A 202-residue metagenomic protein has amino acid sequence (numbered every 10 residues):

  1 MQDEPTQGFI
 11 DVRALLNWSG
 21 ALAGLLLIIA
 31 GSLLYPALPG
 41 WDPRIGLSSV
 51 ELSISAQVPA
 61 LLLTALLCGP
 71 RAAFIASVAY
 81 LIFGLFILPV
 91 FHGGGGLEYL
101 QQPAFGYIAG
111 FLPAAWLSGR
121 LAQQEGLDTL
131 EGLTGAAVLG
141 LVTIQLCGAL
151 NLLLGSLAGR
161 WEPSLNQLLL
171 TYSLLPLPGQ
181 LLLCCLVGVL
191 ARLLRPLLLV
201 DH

Functional and structural regions predicted by a protein language model:
Q2-F74: Hydrophobic transmembrane alpha-helices
Q2-L34, G96-L152, G188, R192 (+1 more regions): Short helix-perturbing small/polar motifs within transmembrane alpha-helices
L27-I29, F83-I87, S156-W161: Short, functional N-terminal and low-complexity linear motifs
L33-G40, G93-G95, S164-L168: Short amphipathic alpha-helical segments, especially helix-boundary/capping motifs
A37-L38, L88-G93, L154-A158: Juxtamembrane "helix-exit" motif on the non-cytosolic side of transmembrane helices
W41, G46, V50, E125-H202: Membrane-embedded alpha-helical hairpins and interfacial helices in multi-pass inner-membrane proteins
D42-G119: Alpha-helical membrane segments and adjacent membrane-interface helices in multi-pass membrane proteins
